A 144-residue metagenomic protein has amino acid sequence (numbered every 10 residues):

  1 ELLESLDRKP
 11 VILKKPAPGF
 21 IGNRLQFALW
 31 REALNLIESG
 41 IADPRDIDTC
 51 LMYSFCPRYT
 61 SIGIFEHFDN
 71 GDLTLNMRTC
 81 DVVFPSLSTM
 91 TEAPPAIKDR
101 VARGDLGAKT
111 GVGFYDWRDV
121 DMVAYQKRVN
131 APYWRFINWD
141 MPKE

Functional and structural regions predicted by a protein language model:
E1: Short, glycine-/small-residue-rich phosphate/pyrophosphate-handling segment
E4-P16, E38-S39, P44-E144: NAD(P)-dependent Rossmann-like dehydrogenase/reductase catalytic/cofactor-binding core
S5, Q26-E32: Structural/interface elements that position substrates and couple domains in central-metabolism enzymes
L25-Q26, E38: Catalytic-core segments of class I nucleotidyltransferases/pyrophosphorylases that form NMP-activated intermediates
L34-L36: C-terminal alpha-helical interaction appendages
